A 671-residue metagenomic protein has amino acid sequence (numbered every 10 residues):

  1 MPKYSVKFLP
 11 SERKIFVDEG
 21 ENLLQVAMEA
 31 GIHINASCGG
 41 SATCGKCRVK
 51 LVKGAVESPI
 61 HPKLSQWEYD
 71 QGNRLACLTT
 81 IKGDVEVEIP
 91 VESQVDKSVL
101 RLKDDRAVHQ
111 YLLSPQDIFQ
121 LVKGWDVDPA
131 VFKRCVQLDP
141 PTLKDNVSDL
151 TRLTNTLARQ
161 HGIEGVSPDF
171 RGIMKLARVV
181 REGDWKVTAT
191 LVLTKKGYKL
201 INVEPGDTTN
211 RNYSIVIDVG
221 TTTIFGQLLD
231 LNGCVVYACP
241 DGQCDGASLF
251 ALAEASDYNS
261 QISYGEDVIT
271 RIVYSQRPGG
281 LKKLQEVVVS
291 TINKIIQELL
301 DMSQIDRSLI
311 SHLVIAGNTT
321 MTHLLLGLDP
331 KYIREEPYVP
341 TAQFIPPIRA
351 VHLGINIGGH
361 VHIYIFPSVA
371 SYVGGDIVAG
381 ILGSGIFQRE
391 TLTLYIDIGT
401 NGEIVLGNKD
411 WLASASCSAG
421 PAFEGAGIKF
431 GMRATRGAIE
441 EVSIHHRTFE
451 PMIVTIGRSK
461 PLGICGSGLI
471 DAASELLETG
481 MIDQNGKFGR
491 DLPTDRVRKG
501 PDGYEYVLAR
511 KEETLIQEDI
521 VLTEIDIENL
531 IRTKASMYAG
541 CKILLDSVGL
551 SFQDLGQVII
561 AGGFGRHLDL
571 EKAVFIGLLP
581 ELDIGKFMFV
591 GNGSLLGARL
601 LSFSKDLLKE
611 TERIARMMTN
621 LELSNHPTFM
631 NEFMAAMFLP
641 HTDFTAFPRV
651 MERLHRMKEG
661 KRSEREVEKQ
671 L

Functional and structural regions predicted by a protein language model:
H33-E57, Q66-D84: Local cysteine-cluster metal-coordination motifs and their immediate loop/turn environment, predominantly Fe-S cluster
S65-E68, L75-T221, L231, L284-V289 (+5 more regions): Nucleotide/phosphate-binding catalytic cleft detector across ATP-hydrolyzing and phosphate-transferring enzymes
G226-L228, C234-I269, Y332-I345, A379-L382 (+2 more regions): Glycine-rich phosphate-binding loop of actin/hexokinase-like ATP-binding domains
S260-D301, G427, A438, S443 (+2 more regions): N-terminal phosphate-binding loop and adjacent alpha-helix
G317-Y332, L550-Q553, G562-E581, L623-E632 (+1 more regions): Short glycine/threonine-rich loop-to-helix capping motif typified by GTGT followed within a few residues by an Asp-Pro
I355, Y364-G383, I531-A535, F587-S624: Glycine-rich phosphate-binding/hydrolytic loop that grips phosphoryl groups
N408-D410, L550-I614: Catalytic phosphate/nucleotide-handling subdomain of diverse soluble enzymes
L477-S547: A contiguous, well-structured pocket-lining segment that forms one wall/lid of small-molecule binding clefts in soluble
